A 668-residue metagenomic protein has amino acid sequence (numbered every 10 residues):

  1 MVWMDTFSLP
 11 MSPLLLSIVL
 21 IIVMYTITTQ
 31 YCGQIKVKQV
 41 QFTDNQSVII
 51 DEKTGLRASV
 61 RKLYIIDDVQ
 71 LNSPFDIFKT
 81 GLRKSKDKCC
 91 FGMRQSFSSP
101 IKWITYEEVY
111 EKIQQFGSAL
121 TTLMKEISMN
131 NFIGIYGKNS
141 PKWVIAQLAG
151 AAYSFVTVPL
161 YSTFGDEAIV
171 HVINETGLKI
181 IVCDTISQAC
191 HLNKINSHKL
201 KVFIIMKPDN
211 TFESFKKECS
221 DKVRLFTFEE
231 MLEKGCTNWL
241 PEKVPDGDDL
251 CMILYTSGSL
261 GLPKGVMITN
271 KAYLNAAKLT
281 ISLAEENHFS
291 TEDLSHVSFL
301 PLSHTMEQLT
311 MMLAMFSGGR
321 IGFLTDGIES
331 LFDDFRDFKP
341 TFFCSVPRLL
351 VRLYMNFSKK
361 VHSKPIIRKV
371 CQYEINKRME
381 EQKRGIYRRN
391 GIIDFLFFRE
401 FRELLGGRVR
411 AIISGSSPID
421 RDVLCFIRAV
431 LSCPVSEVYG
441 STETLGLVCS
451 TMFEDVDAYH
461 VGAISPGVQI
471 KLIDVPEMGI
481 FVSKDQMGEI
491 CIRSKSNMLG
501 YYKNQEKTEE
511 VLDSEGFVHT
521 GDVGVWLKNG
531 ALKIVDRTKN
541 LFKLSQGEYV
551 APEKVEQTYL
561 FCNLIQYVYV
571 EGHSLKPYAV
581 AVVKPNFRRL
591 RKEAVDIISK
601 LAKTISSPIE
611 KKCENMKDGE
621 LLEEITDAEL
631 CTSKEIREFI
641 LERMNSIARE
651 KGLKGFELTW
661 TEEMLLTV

Functional and structural regions predicted by a protein language model:
V2-E52, A152-E230: Structural core segment of the AMP-binding/adenylate-forming
Q30-I35, V223-F228, T341-C344, L353-V456 (+1 more regions): Gly/Ser/Thr-rich phosphate-binding loop
V69, F91-L148, G165-V170, T227-E229: Conserved AMP-binding/adenylate-forming core of the ANL superfamily
K86-C89, R224-F226, E233-Y255, L262 (+1 more regions): Conserved pre-ATP/AMP-binding loop-to-beta segment of ANL
T105-E107, C251-A277: Conserved AMP-binding A3 loop
F164-N196, A276-V297, G327-F342: Conserved ATP-dependent adenylate/AMP-binding module captured primarily in the ANL superfamily
P340-R410, P585-I647: Alpha-helical "lid/cap" subdomains adjacent to substrate-binding clefts that gate access and reposition the ligand
M478-D485, E489-L544: Conserved ATP-binding/catalytic segment of the ANL
